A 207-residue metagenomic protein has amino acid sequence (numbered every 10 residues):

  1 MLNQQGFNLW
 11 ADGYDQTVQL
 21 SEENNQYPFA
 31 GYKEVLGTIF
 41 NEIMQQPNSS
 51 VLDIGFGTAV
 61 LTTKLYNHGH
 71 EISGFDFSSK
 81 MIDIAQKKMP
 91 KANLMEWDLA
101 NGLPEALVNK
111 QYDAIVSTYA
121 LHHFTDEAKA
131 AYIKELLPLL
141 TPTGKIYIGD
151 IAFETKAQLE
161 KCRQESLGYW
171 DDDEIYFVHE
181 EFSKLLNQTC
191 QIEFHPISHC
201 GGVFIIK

Functional and structural regions predicted by a protein language model:
M1-Q45: Conserved class I S-adenosyl-L-methionine
L52, T58-L103: Class I SAM-dependent methyltransferase SAM/SAH-binding core
G102-K110: Short amphipathic alpha-helix with an adjacent loop that forms part of the alpha/beta core around
V116: A conserved beta-strand element that flanks and buttresses the S-adenosyl-L-methionine
Y119-A120: Short catalytic micro-motifs in class I SAM-dependent methyltransferases
A130-P142: A short glycine-rich, Lys/Arg-flanked "PGG" loop and its adjoining helix->strand segment in the class I
Y147-I197: C-terminal alpha-helical "lid/dimerization" subdomain adjacent to the S-adenosyl-L-methionine
E193-K207: Core SAM-dependent methyltransferase catalytic element
